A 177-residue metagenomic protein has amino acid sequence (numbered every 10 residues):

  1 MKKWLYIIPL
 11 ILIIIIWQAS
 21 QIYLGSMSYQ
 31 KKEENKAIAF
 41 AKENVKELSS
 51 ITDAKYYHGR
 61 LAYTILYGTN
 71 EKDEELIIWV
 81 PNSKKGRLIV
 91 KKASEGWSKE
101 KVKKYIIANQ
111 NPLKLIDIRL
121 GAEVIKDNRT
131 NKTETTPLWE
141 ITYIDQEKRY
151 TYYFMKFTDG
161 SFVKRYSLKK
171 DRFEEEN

Functional and structural regions predicted by a protein language model:
M1-N177: Long, terminal "pre-/pro-" and other extracytoplasmic accessory regions that lie outside the mature folded/catalytic
